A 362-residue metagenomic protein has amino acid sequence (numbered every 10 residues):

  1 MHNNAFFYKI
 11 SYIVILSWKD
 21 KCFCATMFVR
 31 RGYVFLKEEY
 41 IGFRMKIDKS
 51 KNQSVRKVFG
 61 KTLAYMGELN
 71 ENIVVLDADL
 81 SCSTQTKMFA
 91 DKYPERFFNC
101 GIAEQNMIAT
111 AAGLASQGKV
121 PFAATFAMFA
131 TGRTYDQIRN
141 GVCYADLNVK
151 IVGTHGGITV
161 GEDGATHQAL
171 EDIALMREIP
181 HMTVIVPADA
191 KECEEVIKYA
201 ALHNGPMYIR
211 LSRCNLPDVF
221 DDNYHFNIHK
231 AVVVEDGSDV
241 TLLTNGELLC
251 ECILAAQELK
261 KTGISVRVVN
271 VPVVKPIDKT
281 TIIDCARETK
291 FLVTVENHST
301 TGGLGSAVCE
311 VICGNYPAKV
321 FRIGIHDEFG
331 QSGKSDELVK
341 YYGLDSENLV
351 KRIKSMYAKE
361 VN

Functional and structural regions predicted by a protein language model:
C22-C24: Cysteine-centered motifs
F28-R210, N215, V361: Thiamine diphosphate
K37-F43, K57, L69-N72, L80-D91 (+2 more regions): Thiamine diphosphate
